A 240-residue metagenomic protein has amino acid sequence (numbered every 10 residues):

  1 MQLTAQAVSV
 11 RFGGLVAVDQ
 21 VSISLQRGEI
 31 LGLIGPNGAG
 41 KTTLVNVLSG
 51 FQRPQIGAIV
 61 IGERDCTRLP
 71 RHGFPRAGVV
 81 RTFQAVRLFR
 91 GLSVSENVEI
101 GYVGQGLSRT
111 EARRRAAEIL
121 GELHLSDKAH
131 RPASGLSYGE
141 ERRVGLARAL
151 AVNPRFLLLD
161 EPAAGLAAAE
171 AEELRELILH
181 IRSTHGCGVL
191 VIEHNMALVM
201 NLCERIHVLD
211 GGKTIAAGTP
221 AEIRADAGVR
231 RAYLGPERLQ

Functional and structural regions predicted by a protein language model:
L3-A5, V18: Conserved structural motif at the start of ABC-family nucleotide-binding domains
I34-P36: The feature captures the beta-strand-to-loop junction immediately N-terminal to the Walker
S49: Helix-to-loop junction immediately C-terminal to a conserved catalytic motif
G57-D65, A77: Conserved ABC transporter NBD signature motif
E99, T110-K128, S134, E176-H180 (+1 more regions): Conserved ABC ATPase "signature" region
N153: Conserved catalytic motifs of ABC-family nucleotide-binding domains
L157-E161: Catalytic Walker B motif of ABC-type/P-loop ATPase nucleotide-binding domains
